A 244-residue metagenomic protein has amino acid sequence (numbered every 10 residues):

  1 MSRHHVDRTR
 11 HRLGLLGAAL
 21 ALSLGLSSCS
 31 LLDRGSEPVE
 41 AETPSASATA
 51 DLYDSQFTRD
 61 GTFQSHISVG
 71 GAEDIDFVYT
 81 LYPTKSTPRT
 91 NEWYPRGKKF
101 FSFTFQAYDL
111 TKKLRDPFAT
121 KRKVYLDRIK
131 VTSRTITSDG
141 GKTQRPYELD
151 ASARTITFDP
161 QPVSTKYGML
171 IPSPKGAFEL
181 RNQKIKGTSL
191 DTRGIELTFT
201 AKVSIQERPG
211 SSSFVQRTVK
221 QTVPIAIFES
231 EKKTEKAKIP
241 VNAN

Functional and structural regions predicted by a protein language model:
G25-S28: C-terminal motif of bacterial Sec signal peptides marking the signal peptidase cleavage site
S30-D33: Bacterial signal peptide processing site
S36-S102: Extracytoplasmic low-complexity, Pro/Thr/Ser/Ala/Gly-rich segments that lie immediately after a secretion/anchoring
T87-F100, K113-R122, T188-T192, S212: Short, solvent-exposed beta-strand/turn "edge" segments of beta-rich domains on protein surfaces
T104, R128, P172-Q221: Internal, hydrophobic beta-strand segments that form the core of beta-sheet-rich folds
F118-R154: Extended low-complexity, serine/threonine- and proline-enriched intrinsically disordered segments
G141-N182: Extended, solvent-exposed segments with strong compositional bias
R208-N244: Short beta-strand elements
